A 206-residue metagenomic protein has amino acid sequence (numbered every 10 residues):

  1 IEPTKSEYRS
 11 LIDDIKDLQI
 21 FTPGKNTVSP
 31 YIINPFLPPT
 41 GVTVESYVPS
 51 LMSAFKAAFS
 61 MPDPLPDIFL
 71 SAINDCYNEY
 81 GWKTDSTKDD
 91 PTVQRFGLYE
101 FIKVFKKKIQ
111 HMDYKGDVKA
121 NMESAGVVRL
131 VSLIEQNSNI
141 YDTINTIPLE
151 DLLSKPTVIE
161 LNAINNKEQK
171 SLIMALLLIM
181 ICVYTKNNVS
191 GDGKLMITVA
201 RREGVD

Functional and structural regions predicted by a protein language model:
I1-D206: P-loop NTPase motor domains
